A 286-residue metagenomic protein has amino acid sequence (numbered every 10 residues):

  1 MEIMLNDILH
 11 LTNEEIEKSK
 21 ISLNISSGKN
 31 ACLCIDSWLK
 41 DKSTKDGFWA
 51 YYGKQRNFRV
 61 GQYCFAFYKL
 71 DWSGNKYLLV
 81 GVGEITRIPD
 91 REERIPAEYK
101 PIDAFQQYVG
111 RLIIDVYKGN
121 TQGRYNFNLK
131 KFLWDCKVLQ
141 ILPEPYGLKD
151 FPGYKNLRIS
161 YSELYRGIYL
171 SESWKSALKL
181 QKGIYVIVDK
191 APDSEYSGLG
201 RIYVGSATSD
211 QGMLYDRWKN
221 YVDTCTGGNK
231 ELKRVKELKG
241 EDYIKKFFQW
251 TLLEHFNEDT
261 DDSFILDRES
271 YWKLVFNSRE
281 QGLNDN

Functional and structural regions predicted by a protein language model:
M1-V204, T208: GIY-YIG nuclease catalytic motif and its immediate N-terminal context
Y108, N229-L232, L274-E280: Glycine-rich loops and low-complexity Gly/Arg-rich segments that provide flexible linkers or classic glycine-based
D210-T260: Conserved short loop/helix modules at catalytic or binding sites in compact beta-alpha or helix-hairpin-helix contexts
D259-E280: Domain-level recognition of nuclease-like catalytic cores that cleave nucleotide substrates
Q281-N286: Short, flexible loop/turn segments with low-complexity composition
